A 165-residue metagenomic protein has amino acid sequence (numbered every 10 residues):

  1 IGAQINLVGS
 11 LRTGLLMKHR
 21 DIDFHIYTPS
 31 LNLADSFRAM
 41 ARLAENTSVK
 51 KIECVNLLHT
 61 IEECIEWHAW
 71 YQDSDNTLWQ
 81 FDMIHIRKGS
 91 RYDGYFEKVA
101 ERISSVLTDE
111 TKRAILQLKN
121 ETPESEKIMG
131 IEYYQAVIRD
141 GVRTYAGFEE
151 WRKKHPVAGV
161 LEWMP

Functional and structural regions predicted by a protein language model:
I1-F37: Active-site nucleotide-donor binding segment shared across nucleotidyl transfer reactions
H19-D21, R38, L57, Y95-E97 (+1 more regions): General "foldedness" signal
H25, A69, I131-E132: Intrinsically disordered, low-complexity segments enriched in small/polar residues
P29-A34, N76-T77, K88-R91: Short, charged/polar surface micro-motifs in flexible loops or helix N-caps
S36-E45: Short amphipathic alpha-helices in soluble, non-transmembrane regions that often serve as interface/regulatory elements
T47-R87: Conserved catalytic core of two-metal-ion nucleotidyltransferases
Q80-P165: Catalytic cores of NTP-dependent nucleotidyl/adenyl transfer enzymes across multiple folds
